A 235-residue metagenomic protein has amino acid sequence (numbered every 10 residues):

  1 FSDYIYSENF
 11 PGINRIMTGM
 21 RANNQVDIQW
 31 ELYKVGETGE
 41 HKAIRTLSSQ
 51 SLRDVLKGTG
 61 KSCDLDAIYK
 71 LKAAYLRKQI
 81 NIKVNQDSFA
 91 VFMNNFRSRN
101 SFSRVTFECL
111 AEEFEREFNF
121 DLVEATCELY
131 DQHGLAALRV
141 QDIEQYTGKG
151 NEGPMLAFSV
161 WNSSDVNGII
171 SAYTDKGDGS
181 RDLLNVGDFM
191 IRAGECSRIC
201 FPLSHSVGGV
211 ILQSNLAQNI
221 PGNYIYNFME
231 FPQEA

Functional and structural regions predicted by a protein language model:
F1-A43, S51: Zinc-dependent metallopeptidase catalytic helix centered on the HExxH motif and its immediate flanking segment
D3, Q132-G153, Y226, E230-A235: Phosphate/pyrophosphate-recognition segments in soluble nucleotide-handling domains
D3, V91-N95, S171-T174, L184-D188 (+1 more regions): Composition- and surface-driven signal marking solvent-exposed, interaction-prone regions in large proteins
V26-L32, I44-L47, I82, I191 (+2 more regions): Hydrophobic transmembrane signal anchors and adjacent membrane-proximal interface regions, especially in viral
T46-S62: The feature captures the short pre-catalytic strand/loop hairpin that immediately precedes and shapes the active-site
G58, S62-I143: Amphipathic alpha-helical substructures
R139, Y146-N215: Beta-strand-rich binding/interaction modules
G208-E234: Short acidic/polar inter-strand loop motif in beta-rich domains
